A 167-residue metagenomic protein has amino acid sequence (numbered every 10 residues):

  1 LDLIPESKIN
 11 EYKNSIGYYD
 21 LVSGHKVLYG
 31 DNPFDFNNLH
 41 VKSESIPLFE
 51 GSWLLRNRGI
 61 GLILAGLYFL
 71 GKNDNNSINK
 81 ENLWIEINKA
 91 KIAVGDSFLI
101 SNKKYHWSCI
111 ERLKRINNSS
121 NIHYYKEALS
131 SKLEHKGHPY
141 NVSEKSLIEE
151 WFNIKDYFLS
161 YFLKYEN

Functional and structural regions predicted by a protein language model:
L1-N102, C109-S120, K136-N167: Conserved NTP/Mg2+-binding pocket subregion across the NTase superfamily
N117-S130: Short, well-ordered alpha-helical segments that carry or flank key catalytic/ligand-binding motifs at enzyme/regulatory
